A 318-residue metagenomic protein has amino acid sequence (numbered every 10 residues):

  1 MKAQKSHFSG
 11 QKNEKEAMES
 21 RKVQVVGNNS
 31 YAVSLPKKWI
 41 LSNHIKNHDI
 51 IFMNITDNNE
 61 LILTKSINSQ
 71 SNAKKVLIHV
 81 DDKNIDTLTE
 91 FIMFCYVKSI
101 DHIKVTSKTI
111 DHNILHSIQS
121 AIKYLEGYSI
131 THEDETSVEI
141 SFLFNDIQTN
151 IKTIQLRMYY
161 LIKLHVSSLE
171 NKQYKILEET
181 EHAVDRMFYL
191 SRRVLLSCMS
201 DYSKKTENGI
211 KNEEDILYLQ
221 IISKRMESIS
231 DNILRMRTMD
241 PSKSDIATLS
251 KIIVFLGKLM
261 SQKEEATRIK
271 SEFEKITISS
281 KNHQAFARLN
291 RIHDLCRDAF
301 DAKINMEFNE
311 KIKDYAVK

Functional and structural regions predicted by a protein language model:
M1, H7-F8: Disordered, low-complexity tails and leader-like regions
M1-K2, S34: Eukaryotic, compositionally biased intrinsically disordered regions
F8-S9, N13, E19-V23, N28-S30 (+2 more regions): Cytosolic, long alpha-helical scaffolding segments
